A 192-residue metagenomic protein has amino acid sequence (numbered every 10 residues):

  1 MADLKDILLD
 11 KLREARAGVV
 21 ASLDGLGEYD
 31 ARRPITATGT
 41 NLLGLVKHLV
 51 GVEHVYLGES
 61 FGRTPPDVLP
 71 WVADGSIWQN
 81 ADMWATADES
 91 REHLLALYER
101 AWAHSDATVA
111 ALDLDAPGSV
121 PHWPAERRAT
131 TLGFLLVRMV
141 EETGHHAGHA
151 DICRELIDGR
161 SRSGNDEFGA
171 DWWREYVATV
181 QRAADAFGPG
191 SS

Functional and structural regions predicted by a protein language model:
M1-I7, V52-T108, D115-V120, L156-S192: Short, helix-capping/interhelical loops that line the mouth of catalytic, cofactor-, or ligand-binding pockets
D3-D6, D10, T36, T40 (+2 more regions): Short, solvent-exposed segments of well-ordered alpha helices
K5, L9, E14-S22, D30 (+1 more regions): Extended alpha-helical regions
L12-V19, L42-L57, W84, D88-R91 (+2 more regions): Alpha-helical transition-metal enzyme core signature, strongest for iron centers
A17-N41, E59, R63-W71, N80 (+1 more regions): Helix-loop segments that flank and shape redox-cofactor active sites
G25, H48-L49, A111, R138-M139 (+1 more regions): Conserved catalytic core of Hanks-type protein kinase domains
I35, V109, D151-R154: Generic helix-packing signal
T130-D171: A contiguous, mid-protein "functional segment" used to position or interact with cofactors/ions or partner subunits
